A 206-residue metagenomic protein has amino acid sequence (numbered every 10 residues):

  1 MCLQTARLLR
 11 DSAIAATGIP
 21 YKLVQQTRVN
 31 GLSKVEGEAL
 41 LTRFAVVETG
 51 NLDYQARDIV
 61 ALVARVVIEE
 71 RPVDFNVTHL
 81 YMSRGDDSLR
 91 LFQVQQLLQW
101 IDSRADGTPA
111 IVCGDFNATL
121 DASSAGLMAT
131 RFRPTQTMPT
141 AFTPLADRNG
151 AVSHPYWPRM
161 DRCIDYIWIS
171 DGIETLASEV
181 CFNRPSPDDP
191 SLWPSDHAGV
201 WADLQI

Functional and structural regions predicted by a protein language model:
C2-A6, K34, D87-R90, W157 (+1 more regions): Solvent-exposed, acidic/flexible segments
C2-L80, A177-F182: Structured beta-strand-rich core segments of catalytic domains in phosphoester-bond hydrolases
L8-I14, F92-Q93, L127-R131: Glycine-rich, phosphate-binding/catalytic loops in enzymes
A45, Y81, F116-T119, G199: Catalytic metal-binding/acid-base residues of hydrolase active sites
L52-Y54, G85-R90, P190-L192: Short, solvent-exposed loop/turn segments at secondary-structure boundaries
V63-N76, S88-F116, D121-M128: His/acidic metal-ligating clusters that form di-metal
D102-A110, A118-I206: Metal-dependent phosphoester-hydrolase catalytic domains
